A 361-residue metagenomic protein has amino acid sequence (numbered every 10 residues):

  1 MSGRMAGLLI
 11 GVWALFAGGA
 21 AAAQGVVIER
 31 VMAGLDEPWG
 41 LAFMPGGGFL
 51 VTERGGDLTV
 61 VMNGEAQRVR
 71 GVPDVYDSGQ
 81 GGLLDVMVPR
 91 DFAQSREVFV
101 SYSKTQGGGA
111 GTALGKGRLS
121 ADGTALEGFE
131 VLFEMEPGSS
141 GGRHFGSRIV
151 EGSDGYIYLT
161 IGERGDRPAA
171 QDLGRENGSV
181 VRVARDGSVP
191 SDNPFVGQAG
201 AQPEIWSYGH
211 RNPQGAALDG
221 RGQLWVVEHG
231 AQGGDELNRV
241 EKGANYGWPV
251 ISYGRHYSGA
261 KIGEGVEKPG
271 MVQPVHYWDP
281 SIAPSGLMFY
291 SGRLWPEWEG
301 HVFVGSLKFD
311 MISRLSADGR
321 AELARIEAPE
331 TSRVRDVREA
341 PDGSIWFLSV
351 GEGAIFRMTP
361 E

Functional and structural regions predicted by a protein language model:
M1-G3: N-terminal secretory signal peptides that target proteins for export/translocation
A6-A17: Bacterial N-terminal signal peptides
A21-R167, G215-L218, Q223-G230, P280-D318 (+1 more regions): Acidic, Gly/Ser/Thr-rich repeat motifs that build Ca2+-stabilized beta-propeller blades
Q67-G81, G128-F145, R185-W206, P249-D279: Surface-exposed loop and turn segments in beta-propeller and other repeat-based domains that flank or scaffold
T112-D122, L173-D186, R239-E241: Beta-propeller blade signature
L159-N177, G234-V240: Short, conserved, GDST-rich strand-edge loop motifs in beta-rich repeat architectures
A201-E236, E241: Repeat-solenoid scaffold signature
H210, A321-P341: Conserved blade-ending motifs and adjacent loop-strand segments that build the rim/top face of beta-propeller domains
